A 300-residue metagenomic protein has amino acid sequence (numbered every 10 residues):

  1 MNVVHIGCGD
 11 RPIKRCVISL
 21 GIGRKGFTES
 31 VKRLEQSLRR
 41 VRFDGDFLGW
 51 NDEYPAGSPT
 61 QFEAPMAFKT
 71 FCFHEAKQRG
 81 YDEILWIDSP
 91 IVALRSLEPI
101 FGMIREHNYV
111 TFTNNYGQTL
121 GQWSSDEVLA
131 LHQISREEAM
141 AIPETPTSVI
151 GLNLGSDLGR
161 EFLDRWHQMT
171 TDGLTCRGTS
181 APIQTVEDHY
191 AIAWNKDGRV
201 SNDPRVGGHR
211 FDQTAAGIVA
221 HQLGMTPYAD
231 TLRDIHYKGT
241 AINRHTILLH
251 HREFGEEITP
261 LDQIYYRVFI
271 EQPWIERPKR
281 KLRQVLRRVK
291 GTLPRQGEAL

Functional and structural regions predicted by a protein language model:
M1-D82, G207-R210, L223-G224: N-terminal anchoring/stem segment of glycosyltransferases
M1-I13, A93, R136-L300: A glycosyltransferase accessory/donor-loop signature
G23-F27, V92, D157: Short acidic, S/G/P-rich loop/turn micro-motifs used as interaction or catalytic elements
E35, R39, E98-F101, G217-A220: Non-transmembrane alpha-helical segments in soluble domains of secreted/periplasmic/extracellular proteins
D46-W50, L85-D88, V110-T113, G151 (+1 more regions): A structural signal for short, well-ordered beta-strand segments and their strand-loop junctions that often border
Y54-S58, G117-T119, I235-K238: A short acidic, often aromatic-flanked loop/helix-cap motif at beta-alpha or helix-coil junctions that lines enzyme
K69-D126: GT-A fold catalytic core of metal-dependent nucleotide-sugar glycosyltransferases, centered on the diacidic
V110-E137, A241-L248: A short, conserved beta-to-alpha structural element at the edge of catalytic cores that scaffolds binding
